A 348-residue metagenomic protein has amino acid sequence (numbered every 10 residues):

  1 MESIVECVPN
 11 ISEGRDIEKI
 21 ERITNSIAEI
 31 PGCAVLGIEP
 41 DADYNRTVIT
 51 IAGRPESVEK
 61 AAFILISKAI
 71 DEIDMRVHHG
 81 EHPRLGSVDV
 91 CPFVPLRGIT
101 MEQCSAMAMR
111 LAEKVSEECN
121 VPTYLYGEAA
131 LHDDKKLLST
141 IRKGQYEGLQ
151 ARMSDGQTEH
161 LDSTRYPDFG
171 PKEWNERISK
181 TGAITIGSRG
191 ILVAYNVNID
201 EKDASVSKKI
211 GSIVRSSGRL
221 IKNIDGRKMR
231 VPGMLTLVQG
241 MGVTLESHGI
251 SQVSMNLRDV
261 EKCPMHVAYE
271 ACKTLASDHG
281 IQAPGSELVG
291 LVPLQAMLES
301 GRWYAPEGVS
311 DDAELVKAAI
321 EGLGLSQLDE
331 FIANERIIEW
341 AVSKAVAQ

Functional and structural regions predicted by a protein language model:
M1-Q348: Long, contiguous binding/interaction regions
